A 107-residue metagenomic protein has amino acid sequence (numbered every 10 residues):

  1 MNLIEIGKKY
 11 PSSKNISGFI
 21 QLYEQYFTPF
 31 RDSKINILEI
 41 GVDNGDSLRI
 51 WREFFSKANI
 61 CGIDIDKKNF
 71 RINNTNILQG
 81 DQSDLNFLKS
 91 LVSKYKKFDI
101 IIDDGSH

Functional and structural regions predicted by a protein language model:
M1-I102, S106-H107: A short alpha-helical cap/connector motif
